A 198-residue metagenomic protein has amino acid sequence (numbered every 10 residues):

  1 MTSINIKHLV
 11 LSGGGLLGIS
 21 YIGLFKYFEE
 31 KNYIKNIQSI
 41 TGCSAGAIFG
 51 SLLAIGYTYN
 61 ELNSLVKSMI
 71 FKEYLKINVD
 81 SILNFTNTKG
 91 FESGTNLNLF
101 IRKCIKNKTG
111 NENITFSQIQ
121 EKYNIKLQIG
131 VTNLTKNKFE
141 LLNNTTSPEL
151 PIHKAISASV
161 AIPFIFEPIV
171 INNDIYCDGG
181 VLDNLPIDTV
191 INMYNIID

Functional and structural regions predicted by a protein language model:
M1-C43, S51-D198: Patatin-like phospholipase
